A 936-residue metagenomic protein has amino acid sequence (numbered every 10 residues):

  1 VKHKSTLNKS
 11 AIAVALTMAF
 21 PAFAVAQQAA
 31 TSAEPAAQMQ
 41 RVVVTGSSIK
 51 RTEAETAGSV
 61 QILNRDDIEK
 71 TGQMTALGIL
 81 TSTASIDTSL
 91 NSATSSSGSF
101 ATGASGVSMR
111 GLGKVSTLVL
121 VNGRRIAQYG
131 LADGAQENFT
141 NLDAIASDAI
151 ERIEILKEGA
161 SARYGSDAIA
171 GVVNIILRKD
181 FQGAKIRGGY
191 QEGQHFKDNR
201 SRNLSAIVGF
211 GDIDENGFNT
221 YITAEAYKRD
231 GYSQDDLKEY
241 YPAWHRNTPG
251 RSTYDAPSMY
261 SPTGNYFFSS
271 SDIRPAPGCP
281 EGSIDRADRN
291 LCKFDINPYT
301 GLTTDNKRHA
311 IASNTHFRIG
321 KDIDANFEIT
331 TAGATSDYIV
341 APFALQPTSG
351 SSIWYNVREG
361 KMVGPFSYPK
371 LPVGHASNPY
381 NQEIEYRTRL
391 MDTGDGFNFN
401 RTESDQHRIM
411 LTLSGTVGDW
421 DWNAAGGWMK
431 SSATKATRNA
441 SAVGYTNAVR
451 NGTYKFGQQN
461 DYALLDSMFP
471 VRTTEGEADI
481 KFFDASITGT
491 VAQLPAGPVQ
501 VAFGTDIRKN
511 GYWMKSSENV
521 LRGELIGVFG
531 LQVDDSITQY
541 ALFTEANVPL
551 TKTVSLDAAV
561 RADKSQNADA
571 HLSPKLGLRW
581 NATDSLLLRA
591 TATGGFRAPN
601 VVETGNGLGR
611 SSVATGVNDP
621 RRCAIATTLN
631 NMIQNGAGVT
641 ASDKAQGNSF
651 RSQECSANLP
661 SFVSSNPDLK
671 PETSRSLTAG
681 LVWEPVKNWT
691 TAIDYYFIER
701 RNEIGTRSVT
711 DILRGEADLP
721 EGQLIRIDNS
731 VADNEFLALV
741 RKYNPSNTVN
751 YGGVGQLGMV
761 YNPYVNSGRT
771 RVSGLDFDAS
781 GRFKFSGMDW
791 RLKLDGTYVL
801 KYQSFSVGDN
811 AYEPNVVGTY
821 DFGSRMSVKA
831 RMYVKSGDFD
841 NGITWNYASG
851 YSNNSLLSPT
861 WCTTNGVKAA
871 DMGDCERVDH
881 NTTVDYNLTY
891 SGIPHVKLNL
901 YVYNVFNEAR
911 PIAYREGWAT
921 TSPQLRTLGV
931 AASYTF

Functional and structural regions predicted by a protein language model:
V1-Q73, G78-T83, S205-G209, G278 (+5 more regions): N-terminal Sec signal peptide and the immediately downstream disordered periplasmic leader that contains the TonB box
A76-I79, S105-S108, T140-D143, D167-G188 (+1 more regions): N-terminal periplasmic accessory domains that precede and gate Gram-negative outer-membrane beta-barrel machines
T81-R125: Extracytoplasmic beta-strand/coil segments of soluble accessory domains associated with Gram-negative outer-membrane
R124-K157: Short acidic/polar hinge/loop motifs at secondary-structure boundaries that mediate gating or recognition
G134, K238-W244, S271-N306, A312 (+4 more regions): Surface-exposed, low-complexity loop segments enriched in small/polar and acidic residues
I145, D180-G183, I213-F218, G320-I323 (+10 more regions): Short loop/turn motifs that connect adjacent beta-strands in outer-membrane beta-barrel proteins
K435-A436, S441-Y445, T593, R610 (+4 more regions): C-terminal beta-signal and terminal closure region of outer-membrane beta-barrel proteins
L800-Q803, N846-T864, T889-F936: C-terminal beta-signal and adjacent terminal beta-strands/loops of Gram-negative outer-membrane beta-barrel proteins
